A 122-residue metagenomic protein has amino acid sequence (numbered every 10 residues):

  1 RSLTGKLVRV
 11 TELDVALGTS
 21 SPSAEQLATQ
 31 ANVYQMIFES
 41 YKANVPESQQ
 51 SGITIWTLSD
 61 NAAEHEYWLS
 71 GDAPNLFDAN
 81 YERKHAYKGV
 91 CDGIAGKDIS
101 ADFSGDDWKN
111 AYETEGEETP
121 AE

Functional and structural regions predicted by a protein language model:
R1-E122: Aromatic-rich peripheral "rim/lid" segments of glycoside hydrolase catalytic domains that contact and position glycan
